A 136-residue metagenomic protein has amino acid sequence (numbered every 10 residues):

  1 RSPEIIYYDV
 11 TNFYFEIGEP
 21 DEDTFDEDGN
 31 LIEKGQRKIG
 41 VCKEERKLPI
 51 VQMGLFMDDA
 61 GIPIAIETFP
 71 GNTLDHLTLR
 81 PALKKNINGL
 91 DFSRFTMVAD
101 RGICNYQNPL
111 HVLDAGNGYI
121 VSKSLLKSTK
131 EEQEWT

Functional and structural regions predicted by a protein language model:
R1-T136: Anion-binding and metal-coordination hotspots
